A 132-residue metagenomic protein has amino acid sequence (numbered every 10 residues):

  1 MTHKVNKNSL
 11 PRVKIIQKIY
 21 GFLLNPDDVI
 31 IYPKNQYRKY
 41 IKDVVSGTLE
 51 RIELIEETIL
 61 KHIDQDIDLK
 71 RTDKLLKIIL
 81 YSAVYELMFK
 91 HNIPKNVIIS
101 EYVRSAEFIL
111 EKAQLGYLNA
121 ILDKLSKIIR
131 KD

Functional and structural regions predicted by a protein language model:
M1-F108, Q114-L115, N119-D132: N-terminal interaction/assembly modules
